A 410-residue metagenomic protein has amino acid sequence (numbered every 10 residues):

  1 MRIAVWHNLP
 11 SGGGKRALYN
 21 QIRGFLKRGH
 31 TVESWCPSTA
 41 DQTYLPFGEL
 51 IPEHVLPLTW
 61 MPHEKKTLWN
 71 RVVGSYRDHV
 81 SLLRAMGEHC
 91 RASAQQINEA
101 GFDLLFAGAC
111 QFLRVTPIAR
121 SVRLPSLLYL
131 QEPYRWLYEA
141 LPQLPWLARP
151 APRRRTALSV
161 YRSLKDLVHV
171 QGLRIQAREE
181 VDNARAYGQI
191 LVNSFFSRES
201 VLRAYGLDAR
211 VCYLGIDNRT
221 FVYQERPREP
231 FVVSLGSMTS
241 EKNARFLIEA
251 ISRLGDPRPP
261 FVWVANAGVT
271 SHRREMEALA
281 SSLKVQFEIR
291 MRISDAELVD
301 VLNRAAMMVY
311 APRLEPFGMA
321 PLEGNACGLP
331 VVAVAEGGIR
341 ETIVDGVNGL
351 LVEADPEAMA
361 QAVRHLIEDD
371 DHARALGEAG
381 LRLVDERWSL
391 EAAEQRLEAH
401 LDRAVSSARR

Functional and structural regions predicted by a protein language model:
S38-D41, P260-E275, M291: Glycosyltransferase donor-sugar binding loop
Y134, W146, P150-I190, E199: Membrane-proximal helix-turn-helix segments that form the acceptor-binding/catalytic region of lipid-linked
E199, R203-A204, R210, I216-P230: Acidic anion/phosphate-binding donor-loop and adjacent secondary structure in glycosyltransferase catalytic cores
E225-K242, I248-I251, F261-V262: Conserved donor-binding/catalytic core segment of Leloir-type glycosyltransferases
R273-V299: Nucleotide-activated donor-binding/catalytic signature segment of Leloir-type glycosyltransferases, i.e., the conserved
R313: Aromatic "clamp/platform" in nucleotide-sugar-dependent glycosyltransferases that forms part of the donor/acceptor
P330-A333, I343: Short hydrophobic beta-strand element within catalytic cores of glycosyltransferases and related nucleotide-activated
D345-G346, L350-E357, H365-D371: Conserved acidic donor-binding segment of nucleotide-sugar-dependent glycosyltransferases
